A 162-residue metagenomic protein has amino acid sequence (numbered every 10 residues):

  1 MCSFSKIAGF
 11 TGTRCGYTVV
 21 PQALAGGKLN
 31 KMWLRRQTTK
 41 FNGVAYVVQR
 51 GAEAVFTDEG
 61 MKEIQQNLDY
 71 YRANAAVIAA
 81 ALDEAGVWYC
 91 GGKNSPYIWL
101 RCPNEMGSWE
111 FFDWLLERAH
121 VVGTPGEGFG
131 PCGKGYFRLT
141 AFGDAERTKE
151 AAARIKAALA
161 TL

Functional and structural regions predicted by a protein language model:
M1-L162: PLP-dependent class I/II
